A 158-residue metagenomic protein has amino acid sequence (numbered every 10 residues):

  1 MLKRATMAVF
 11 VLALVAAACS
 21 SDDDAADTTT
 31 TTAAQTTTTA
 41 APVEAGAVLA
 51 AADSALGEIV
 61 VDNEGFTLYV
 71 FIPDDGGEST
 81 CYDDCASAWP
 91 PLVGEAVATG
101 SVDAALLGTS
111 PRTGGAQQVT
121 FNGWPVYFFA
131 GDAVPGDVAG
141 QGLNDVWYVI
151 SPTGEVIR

Functional and structural regions predicted by a protein language model:
M1-T6: Bacterial N-terminal signal peptides that target proteins for export
A13-A18: C-terminal motif of bacterial Sec signal peptides marking the signal peptidase cleavage site
C19-T30: Bacterial lipoprotein signal-peptidase II cleavage site
T28-P42: Intrinsically disordered, low-complexity serine/threonine-rich repeat tracts
L49-F66, P111-W124: Short, low-complexity cationic-aromatic patches
P73-G77, G131-V134: Acidic glycine-/aspartate-rich tracts in secreted/extracellular proteins
E78-S110, D145-R158: A low-complexity, Ser/Thr/Gly/Pro-enriched, surface-exposed linker/loop concept that marks segments flanking
A98-D132: Short, solvent-exposed interaction modules
